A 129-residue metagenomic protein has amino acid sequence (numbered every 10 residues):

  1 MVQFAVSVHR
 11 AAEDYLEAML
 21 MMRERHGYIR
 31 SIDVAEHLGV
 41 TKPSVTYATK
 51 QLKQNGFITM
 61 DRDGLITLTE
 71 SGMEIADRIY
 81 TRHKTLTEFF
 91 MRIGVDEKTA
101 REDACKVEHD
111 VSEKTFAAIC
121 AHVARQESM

Functional and structural regions predicted by a protein language model:
M1-A5: N-terminal intrinsically disordered/low-complexity leader segments
V6-V40: N-terminal helix-turn-helix DNA-binding core of bacterial DNA-binding proteins
R25-G27, T81, R92: Helix-turn-helix/winged-helix DNA-binding modules
S31-R62: Canonical helix-turn-helix DNA-binding module
H37, I75, R92: Residues within the alpha-helical elements of helix-turn-helix
T41, G94-K98: Helix N-cap / loop-to-helix initiation motif
G64-R82: Basic, amphipathic "hinge/linker" alpha-helix immediately C-terminal to the N-terminal HTH DNA-binding motif
E102-M129: C-terminal regulatory/oligomerization modules of transcriptional regulators
